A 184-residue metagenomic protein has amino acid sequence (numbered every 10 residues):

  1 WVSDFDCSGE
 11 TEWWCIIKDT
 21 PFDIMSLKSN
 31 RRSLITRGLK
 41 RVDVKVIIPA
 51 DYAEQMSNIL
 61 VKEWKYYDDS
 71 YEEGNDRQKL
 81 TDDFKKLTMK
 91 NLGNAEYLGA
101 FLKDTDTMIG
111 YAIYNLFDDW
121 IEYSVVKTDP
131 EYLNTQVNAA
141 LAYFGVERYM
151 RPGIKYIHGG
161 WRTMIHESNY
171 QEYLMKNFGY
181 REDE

Functional and structural regions predicted by a protein language model:
V2-I24, P152-E184: Active-site/acyl-donor-binding loops of N-acyltransferases
V2-S8, T20-L133, Y143, Y149: A conserved beta-strand-loop-helix scaffold within acyl/acetyltransferase catalytic domains
W14, V137-A142: A general structural motif
S124-Q136, Y156-T163: Short helix/strand-bridging catalytic loops that position acidic/His residues to coordinate divalent metals and engage
A140-Y156: Conserved acyl-CoA
